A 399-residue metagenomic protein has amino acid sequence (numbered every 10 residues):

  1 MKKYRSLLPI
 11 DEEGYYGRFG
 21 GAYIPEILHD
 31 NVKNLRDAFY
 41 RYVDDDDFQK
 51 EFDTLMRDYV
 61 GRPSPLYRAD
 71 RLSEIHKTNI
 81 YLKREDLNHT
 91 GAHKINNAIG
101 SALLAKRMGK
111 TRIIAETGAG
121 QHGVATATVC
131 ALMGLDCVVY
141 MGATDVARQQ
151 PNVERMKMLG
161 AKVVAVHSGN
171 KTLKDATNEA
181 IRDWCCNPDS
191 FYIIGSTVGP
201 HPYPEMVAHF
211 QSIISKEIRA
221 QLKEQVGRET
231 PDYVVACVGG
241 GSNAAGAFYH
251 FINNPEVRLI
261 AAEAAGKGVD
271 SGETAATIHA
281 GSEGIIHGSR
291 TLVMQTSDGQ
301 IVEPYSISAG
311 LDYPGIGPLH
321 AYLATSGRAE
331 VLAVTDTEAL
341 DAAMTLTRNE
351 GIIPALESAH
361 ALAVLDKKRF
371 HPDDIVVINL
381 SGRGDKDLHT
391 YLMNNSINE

Functional and structural regions predicted by a protein language model:
K3-G20, K33-K110: Positively charged, low-complexity intrinsically disordered leader regions
R84-N96, I113-G123, G169, Q211 (+5 more regions): Active-site nucleophile and cofactor-binding loops and adjacent substrate-binding regions of central metabolic enzymes
H89, A105-G142, E229-N243, L259-A262 (+1 more regions): A short, small-residue-rich loop immediately preceding and capping a beta-strand
G91, I95-S101, A115-M133, A147-Q150 (+4 more regions): Short glycine/serine/threonine-rich phosphate/pyrophosphate-binding segments that cradle anionic phosphate groups
I114, H122-A180, D270-G281, D387-N394: Active-site-proximal loop->helix
T172-E179, D183, G195-V257: Glycine-rich ThDP/TPP pyrophosphate-binding loop and its adjacent helix/strand module within ThDP-dependent enzymes
T177-P202, R228, N253-E256, A261-I352 (+1 more regions): Active-site/ligand-binding loops adjacent to catalytic centers
V238, S242, D336-I397: Claisen-condensing/thiolase-fold acyl-transfer catalytic domains that form or cleave C-C bonds in fatty acid
